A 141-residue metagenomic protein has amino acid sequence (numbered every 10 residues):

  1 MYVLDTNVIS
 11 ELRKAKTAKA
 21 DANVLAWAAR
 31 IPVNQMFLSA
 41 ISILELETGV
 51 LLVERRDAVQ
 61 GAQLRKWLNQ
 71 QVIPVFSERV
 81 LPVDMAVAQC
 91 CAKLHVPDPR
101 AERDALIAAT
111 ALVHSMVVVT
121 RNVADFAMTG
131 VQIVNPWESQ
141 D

Functional and structural regions predicted by a protein language model:
M1, A108, L112-D141: Acidic, PIN/NYN-like endoribonuclease modules and their adjacent C-terminal/linker elements
M1-L38, S42, L52-N69, D98 (+1 more regions): Short, well-structured N-terminal submotif of metal-dependent ribonuclease cores
I9, I43-L46, A88, F126: A generic structural signal for short hydrophobic patches within well-formed alpha-helices
E11-L12, G49, C90-C91, T129 (+1 more regions): Residues that scaffold the ATP/ADP-binding catalytic core of kinase and kinase-like folds
V24-A29, I107-A108, V123: Short amphipathic alpha-helical segments and helix-helix/interface helices
S39-I41, V83-M85, R121, V134-P136: Conserved beta-strand termini and adjacent loop/short-helix elements that scaffold enzyme active sites in alpha/beta
T48-V53, A62, I73-V119: Active-site neighborhoods of divalent-metal-dependent phosphate/nucleic-acid chemistry enzymes
